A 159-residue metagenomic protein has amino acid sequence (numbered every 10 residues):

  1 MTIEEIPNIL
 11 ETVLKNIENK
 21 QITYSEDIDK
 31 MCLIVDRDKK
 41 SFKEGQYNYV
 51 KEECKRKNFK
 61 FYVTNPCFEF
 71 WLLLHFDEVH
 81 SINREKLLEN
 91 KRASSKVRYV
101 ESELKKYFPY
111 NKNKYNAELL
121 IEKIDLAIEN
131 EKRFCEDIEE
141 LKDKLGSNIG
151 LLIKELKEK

Functional and structural regions predicted by a protein language model:
M1-E5: A short beta-strand-loop structural module common to alpha/beta enzyme folds
I6-V13: Eukaryotic endosomal/vacuolar membrane-trafficking regulators centered on PX-domain-mediated PI3P pathways
L14-K159: C-terminal accessory helical subdomains adjacent to catalytic cores in phosphodiester- and nucleotide-handling enzymes
